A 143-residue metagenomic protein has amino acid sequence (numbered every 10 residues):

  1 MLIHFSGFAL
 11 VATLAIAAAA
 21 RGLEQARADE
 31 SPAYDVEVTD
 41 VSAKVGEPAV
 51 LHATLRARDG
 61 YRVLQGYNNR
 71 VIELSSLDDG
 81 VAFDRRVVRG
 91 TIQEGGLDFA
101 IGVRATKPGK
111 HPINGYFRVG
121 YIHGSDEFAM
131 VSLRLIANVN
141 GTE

Functional and structural regions predicted by a protein language model:
M1-F5: Positively charged n-region of N-terminal signal peptides that target proteins for export
S6-A17: Bacterial N-terminal signal peptides
A18-G22: Juxtamembrane cytosolic interface motif at the C-terminal end of transmembrane helices
L23-E143: Extracellular/lumen-exposed scaffold segments
